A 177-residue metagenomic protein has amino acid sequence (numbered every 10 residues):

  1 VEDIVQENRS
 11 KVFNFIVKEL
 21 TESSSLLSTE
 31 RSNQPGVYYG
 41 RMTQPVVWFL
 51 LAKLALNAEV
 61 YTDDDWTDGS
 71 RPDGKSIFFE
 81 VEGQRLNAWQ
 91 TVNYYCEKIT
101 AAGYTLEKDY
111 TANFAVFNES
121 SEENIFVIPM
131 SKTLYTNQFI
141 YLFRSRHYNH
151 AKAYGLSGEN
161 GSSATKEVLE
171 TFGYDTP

Functional and structural regions predicted by a protein language model:
V1-G36: Conserved, well-structured interaction surfaces
F13, R41-P177: An aromatic- and glycine-enriched ligand-binding surface/loop that stacks and positions planar moieties
